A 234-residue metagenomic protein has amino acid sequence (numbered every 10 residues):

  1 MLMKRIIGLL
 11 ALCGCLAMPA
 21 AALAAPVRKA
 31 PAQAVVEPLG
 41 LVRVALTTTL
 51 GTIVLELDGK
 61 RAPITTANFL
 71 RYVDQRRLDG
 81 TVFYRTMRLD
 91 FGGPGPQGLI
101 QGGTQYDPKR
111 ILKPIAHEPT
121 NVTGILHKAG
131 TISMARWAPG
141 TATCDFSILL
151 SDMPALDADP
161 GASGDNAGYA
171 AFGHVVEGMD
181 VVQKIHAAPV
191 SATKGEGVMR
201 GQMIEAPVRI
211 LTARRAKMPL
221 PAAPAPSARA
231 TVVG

Functional and structural regions predicted by a protein language model:
M1-R5: Positively charged n-region of N-terminal signal peptides that target proteins for export
G8-P19: Bacterial N-terminal signal peptides
A22-G234: Cyclophilin-like peptidyl-prolyl cis-trans isomerases
